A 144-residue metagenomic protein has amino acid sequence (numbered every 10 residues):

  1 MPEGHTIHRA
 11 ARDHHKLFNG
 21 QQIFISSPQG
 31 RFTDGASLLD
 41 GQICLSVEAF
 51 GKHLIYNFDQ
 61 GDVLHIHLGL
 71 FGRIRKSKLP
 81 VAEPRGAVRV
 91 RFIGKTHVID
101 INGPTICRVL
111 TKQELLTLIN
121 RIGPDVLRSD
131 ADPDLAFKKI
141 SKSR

Functional and structural regions predicted by a protein language model:
M1-D62, A82, R91: Extended, highly charged segments
L64-R144: Phosphate/anion-contacting hairpin/loop surfaces
